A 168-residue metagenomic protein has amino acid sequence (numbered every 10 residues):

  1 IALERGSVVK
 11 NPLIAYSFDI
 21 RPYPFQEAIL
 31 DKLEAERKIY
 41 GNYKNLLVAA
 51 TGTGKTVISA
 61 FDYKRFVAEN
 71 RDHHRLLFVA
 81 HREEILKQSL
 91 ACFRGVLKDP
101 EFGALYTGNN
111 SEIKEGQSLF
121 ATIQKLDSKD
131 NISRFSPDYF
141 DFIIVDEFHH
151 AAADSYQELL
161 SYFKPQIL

Functional and structural regions predicted by a protein language model:
I1-T53, V57-H74, A91-V96, Q124: ATP-dependent helicase/translocase motor core
P22, F78-V79, V145: Conserved SAM-binding loop
D31, K87, D154-Q157: Alpha-helical elements of the RecA-like P-loop NTPase motor core of helicases
L47, L119-A121, I143: Hydrophobic positions in the central parallel beta-sheet of the AAA+
H73-R82: Conserved RecA-like ASCE P-loop NTPase motor core of nucleic-acid helicases/translocases
E83-T107: Conserved helix-turn-beta segment of the N-terminal RecA-like "Helicase ATP-binding" lobe in SF1/SF2 helicases
G108-L119: Conserved motor-coupling elements within RecA-like helicase/translocase cores
Q124, S133-L168: SF2 helicase catalytic motif II
